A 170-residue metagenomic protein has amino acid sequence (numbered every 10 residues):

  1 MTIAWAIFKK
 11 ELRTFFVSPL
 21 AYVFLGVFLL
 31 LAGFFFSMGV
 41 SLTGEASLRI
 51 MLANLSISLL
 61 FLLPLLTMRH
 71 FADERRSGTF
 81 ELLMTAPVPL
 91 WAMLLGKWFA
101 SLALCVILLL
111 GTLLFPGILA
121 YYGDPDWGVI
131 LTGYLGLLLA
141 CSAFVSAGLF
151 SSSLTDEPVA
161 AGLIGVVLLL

Functional and structural regions predicted by a protein language model:
M1-A21: Aromatic- and glycine-rich beta-strand/loop motifs that create alpha-glucan
P19-M38, N54-L63, L170: Hydrophobic alpha-helical transmembrane segments of multi-pass membrane transport/permease proteins
F35-S37, S58, A100-A161: Secretory targeting signals
S37-S47: Short, hydrophobic transmembrane alpha-helix segments
L48, L66-M84, W98: Transmembrane helix boundary and interhelical loop/hinge segments in multi-pass membrane proteins
A53-D73, L108: Long, hydrophobic alpha-helical segments
I164-L170: Hydrophobic alpha-helical membrane-insertion segments
